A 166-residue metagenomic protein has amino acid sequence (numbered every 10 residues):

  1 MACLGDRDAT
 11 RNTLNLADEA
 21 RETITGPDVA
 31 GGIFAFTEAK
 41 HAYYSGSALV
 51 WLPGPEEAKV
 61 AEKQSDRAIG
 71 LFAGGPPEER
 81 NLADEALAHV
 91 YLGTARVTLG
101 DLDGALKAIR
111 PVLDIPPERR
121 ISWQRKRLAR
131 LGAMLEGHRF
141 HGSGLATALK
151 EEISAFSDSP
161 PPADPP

Functional and structural regions predicted by a protein language model:
M1-P166: Conserved binding/catalytic microenvironments
